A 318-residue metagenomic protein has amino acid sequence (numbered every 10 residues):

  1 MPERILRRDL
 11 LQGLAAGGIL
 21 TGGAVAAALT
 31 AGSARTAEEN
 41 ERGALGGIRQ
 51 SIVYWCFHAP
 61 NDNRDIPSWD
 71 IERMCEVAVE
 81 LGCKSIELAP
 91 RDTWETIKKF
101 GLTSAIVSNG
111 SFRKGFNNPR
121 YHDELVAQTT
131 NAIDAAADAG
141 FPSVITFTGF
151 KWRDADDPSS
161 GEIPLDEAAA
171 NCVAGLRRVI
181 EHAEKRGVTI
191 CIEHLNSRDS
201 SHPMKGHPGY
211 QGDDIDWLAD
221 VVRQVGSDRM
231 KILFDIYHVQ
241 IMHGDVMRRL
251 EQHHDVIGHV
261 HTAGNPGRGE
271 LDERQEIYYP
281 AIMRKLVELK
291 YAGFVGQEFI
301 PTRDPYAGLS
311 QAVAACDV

Functional and structural regions predicted by a protein language model:
P2-V79, G140-P142, A155, H202-P203 (+1 more regions): Histidine-acidic metal/acid-base catalytic patches
L14-G22, E39-L45, T103, G115-K231 (+1 more regions): Active-site acidic/histidine proton-transfer and metal-coordination neighborhood in alpha/beta enzyme cores
I71-T93: Catalytic domains of carbohydrate-active enzymes, especially glycoside hydrolases
R91-E95, G110-R113: Short active-site-proximal "capping" loops at secondary-structure junctions
W94-G101, I106: Aromatic-lined substrate-binding rim segments of carbohydrate-active enzymes
S108-G115, G258, G264-N265: Short, acidic/turn-prone active-site loops that include or flank metal/cofactor- and phosphate-binding residues
